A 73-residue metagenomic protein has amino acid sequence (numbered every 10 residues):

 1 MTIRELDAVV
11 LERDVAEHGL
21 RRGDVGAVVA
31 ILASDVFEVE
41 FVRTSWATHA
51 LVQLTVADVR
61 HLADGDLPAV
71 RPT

Functional and structural regions predicted by a protein language model:
I3-G65, V70: Basic/aromatic-rich interaction segments and small domains that mediate binding to polyanionic partners
